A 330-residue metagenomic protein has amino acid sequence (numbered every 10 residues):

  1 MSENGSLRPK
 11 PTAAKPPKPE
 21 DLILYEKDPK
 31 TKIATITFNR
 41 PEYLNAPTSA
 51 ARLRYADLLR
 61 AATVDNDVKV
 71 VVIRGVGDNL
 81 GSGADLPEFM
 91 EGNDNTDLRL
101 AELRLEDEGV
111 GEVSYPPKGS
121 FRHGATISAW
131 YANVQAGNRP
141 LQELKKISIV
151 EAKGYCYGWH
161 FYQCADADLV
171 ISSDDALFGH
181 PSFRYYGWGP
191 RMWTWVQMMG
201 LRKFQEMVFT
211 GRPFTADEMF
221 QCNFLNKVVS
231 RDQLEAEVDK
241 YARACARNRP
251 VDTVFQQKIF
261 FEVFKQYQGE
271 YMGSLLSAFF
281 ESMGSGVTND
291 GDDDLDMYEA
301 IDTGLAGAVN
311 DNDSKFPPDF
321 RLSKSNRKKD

Functional and structural regions predicted by a protein language model:
S2-T31, G92, D97-L98, F214-A216 (+2 more regions): C-terminal alpha-helix plus adjacent terminal tail
S2-V76, M90, K328-D330: Conserved CoA-thioester-binding segment of acyl-CoA-metabolizing enzymes
I36, R40, R54-Y55, I73 (+5 more regions): Terminal peptide-recognition signature
Y43, G75-A136, S323: Glycine- (often His-adjacent) and acidic-residue-rich active-site loop that binds/positions the CoA thioester
A50-R54, N133, P140, E237 (+1 more regions): Charged catalytic carboxylate motif
L58-A61, N133-K145: Catalytic-core regions built around general acid/base machinery
D78-S82, Y157, F261-F264, D302: Short, active-site-adjacent cap segments at secondary-structure transitions
R139-P250: Crotonase-fold acyl-CoA enzyme core
